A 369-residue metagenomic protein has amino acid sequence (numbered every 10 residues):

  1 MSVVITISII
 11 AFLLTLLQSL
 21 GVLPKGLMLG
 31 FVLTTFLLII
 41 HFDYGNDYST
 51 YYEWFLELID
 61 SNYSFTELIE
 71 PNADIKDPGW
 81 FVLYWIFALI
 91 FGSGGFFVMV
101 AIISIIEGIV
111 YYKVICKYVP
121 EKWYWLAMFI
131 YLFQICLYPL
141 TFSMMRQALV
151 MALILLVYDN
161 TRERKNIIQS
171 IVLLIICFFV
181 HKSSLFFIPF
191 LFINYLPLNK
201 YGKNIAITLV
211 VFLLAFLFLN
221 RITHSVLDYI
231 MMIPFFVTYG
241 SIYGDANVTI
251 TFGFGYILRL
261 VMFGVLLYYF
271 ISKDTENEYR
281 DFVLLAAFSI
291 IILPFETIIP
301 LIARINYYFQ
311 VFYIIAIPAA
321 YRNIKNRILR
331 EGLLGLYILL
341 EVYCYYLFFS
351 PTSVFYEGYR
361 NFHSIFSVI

Functional and structural regions predicted by a protein language model:
P24-G26, I115-F133: Transmembrane-helix signature of polytopic, membrane-embedded enzymes that assemble or transfer cell-envelope glycans
Y44, S49-F65, F81, F190-I305 (+1 more regions): Alpha-helical transmembrane segments and terminal signal-anchor/GPI-anchor hydrophobic tails, characterized by long
S49, E53-E57, I69-G92: Short hydrophobic/aromatic helix or loop-helix immediately within or flanking a transmembrane segment in polytopic
V98-I102, L137-R146, I302-I305: Membrane-embedded glycan-lipid processing machinery
A101-Y118: Transmembrane-helix motifs of polytopic, lipid-linked glycan transferases
Y124-M144, A148-L155, S183: Membrane-embedded helix bundles of polyisoprenyl
I154-I168: Membrane-interface transmembrane helices that cradle and orient dolichyl/undecaprenyl
Q169-I193, I290-P294: Membrane-interface alpha helices of multi-pass inner-membrane proteins
